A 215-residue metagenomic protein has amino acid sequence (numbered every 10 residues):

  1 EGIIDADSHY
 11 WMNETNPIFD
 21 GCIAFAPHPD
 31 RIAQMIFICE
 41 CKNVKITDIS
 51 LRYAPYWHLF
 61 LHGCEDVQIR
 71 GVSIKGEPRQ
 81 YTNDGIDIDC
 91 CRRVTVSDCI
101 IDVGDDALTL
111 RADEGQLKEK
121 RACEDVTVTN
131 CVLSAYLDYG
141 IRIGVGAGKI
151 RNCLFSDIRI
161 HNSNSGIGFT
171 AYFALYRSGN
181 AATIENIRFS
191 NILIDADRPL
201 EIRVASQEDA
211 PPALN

Functional and structural regions predicted by a protein language model:
E1-N215: Extracellular/periplasmic carbohydrate-active domains that bind, remodel, or depolymerize complex polysaccharides
